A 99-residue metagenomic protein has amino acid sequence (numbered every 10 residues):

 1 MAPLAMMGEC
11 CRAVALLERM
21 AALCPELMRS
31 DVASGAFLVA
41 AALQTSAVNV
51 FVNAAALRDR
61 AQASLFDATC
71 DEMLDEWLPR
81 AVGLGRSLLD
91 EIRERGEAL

Functional and structural regions predicted by a protein language model:
M1-L99: A structural signal for small-residue-enriched, beta-sheet-centric alpha/beta enzyme cores and oligomeric scaffold folds
